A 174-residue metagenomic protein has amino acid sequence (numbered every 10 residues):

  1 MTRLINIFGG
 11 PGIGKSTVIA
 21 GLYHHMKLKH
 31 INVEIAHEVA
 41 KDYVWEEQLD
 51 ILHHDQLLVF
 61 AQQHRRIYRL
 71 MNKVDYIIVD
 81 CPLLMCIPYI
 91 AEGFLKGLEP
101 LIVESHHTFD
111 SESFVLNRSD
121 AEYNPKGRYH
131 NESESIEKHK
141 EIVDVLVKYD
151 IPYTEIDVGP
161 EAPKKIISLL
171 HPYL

Functional and structural regions predicted by a protein language model:
I7: Hydrophobic anchor at the beta1->P-loop junction of P-loop NTPases
P11: The conserved Walker
K15: Conserved lysine of the Walker
V18: Hydrophobic positions on the alpha1 helix immediately C-terminal to the Walker A/P-loop
Y23-H64: Conserved substrate/cofactor phosphate-moiety recognition/catalytic segment in nucleotide-dependent phosphotransferases
Q48-L95: Conserved nucleotide-sensing/catalytic segment adjacent to the nucleotide-binding pocket in NTP-handling enzymes
F94-E161, K165: A glycine- and Lys/Arg-enriched "phosphate-lid" helix/loop adjacent to the NTP-binding pocket of small-molecule kinases
